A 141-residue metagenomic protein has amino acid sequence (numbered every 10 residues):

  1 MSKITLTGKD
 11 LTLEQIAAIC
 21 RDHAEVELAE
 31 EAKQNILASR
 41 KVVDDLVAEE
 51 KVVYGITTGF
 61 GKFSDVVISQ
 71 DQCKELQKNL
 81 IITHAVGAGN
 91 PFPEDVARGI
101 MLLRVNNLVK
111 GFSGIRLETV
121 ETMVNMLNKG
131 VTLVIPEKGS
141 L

Functional and structural regions predicted by a protein language model:
M1-L141: Conserved, well-structured ligand/cofactor-binding cores
